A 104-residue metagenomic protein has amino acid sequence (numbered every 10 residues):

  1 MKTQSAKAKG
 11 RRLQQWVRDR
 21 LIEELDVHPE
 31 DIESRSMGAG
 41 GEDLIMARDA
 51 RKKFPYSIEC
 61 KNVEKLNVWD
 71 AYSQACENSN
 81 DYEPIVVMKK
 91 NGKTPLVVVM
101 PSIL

Functional and structural regions predicted by a protein language model:
M1-L104: Catalytic phosphate/metal-binding cores of nucleic-acid and nucleotide-processing enzymes, i.e., regions that mediate
